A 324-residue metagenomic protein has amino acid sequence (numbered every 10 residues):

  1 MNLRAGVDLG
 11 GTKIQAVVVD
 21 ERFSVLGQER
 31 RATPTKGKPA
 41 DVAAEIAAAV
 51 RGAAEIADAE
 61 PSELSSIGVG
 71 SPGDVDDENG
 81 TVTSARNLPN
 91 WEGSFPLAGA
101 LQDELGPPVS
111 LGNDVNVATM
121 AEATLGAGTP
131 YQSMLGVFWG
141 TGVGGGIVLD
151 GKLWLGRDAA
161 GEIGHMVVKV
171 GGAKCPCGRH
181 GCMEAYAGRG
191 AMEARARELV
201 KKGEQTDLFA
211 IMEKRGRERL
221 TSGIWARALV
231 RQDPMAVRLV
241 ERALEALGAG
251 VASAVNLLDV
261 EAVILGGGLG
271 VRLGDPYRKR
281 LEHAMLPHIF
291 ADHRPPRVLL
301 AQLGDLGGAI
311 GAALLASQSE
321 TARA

Functional and structural regions predicted by a protein language model:
M1-S66, D76-T81, G99-V109, A121-Y131 (+1 more regions): ATP-binding/phosphotransfer module of carbohydrate and carboxylate kinases, centering on a glycine-rich
D8, G68-P72, G112, G136-G142 (+2 more regions): Short beta-strand segments
K13, V115-V117, T141-G144, V170: Conserved A3 ("GATE") glycine/threonine-rich loop of ANL adenylate-forming enzymes
E29-R31, R86, R157: Short hydrophobic alpha-helix segments
A32-T35, N90-W91, A160-I163: A short acidic/small-residue loop/turn micro-motif
G80-S94: A charged helix-plus-loop insertion that forms the helical arch/lid used to bind and gate nucleic-acid substrates
N87-N90, S110-N116, G136-W139, L299-L306: Active-site nucleophile and cofactor-binding loops and adjacent substrate-binding regions of central metabolic enzymes
